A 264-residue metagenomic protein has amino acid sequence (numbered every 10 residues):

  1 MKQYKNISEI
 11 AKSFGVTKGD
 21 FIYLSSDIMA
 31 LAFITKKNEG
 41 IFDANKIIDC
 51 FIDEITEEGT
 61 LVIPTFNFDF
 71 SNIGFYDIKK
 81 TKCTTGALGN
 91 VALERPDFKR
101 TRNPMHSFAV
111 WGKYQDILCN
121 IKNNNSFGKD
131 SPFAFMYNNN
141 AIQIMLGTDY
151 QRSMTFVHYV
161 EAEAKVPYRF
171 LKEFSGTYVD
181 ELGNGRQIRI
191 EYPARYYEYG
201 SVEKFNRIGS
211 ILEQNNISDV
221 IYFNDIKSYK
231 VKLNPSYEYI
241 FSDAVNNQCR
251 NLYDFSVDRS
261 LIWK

Functional and structural regions predicted by a protein language model:
M1-K264: N-terminal and secondary-structure boundary signal
